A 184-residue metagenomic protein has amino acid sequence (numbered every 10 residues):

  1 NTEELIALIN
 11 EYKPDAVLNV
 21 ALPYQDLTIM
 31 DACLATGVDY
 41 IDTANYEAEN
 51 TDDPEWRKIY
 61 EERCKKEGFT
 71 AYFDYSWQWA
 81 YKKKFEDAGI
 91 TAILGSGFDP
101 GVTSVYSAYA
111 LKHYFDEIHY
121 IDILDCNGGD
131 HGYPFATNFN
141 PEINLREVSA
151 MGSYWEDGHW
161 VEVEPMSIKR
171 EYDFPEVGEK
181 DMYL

Functional and structural regions predicted by a protein language model:
N1-I6, V17, E176-L184: Proteins with a high burden of low-complexity, intrinsically disordered sequence enriched in S/T/G/P/A and R, requiring
N1-P14, A21, Q25: Conserved Rossmann-fold cofactor-binding substructure of NAD(P)-dependent oxidoreductases
N1-T2, Q78-K83, E164-S167: Short hydrophobic/aromatic-rich motifs at helix boundaries and adjacent loops
I9, D74-S76, G152, D157: Intrinsically disordered regions, especially transient/low-confidence alpha-helical propensity segments and coil-helix
D15-A16, D39: Structural motif
A16-V17, F69: A short N-terminal beta->alpha junction/helix N-cap motif
P23-F139: Glycine-/Pro-rich loop/turn segments that contact NAD(P) or position catalytic residues in Rossmann-like domains
K112-L184: Active-site-lining helix/loop region of Rossmann-like oxidoreductase modules
